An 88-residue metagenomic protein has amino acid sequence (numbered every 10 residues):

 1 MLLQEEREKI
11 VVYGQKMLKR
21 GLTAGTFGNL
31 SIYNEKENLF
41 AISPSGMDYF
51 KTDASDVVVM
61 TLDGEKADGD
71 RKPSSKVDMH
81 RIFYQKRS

Functional and structural regions predicted by a protein language model:
Q4-R87: An anion-binding catalytic pocket shared by soluble metabolic enzymes
